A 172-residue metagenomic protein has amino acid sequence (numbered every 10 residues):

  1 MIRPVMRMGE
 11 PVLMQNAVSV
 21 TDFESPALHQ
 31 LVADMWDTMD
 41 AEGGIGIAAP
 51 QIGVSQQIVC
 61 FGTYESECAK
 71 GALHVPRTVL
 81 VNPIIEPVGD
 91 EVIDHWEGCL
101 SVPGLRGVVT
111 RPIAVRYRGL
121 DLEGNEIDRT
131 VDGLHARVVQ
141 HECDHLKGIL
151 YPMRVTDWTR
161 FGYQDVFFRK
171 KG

Functional and structural regions predicted by a protein language model:
M1-Q140, H145-G172: Active-site rim/adjacent substrate-binding subdomains
